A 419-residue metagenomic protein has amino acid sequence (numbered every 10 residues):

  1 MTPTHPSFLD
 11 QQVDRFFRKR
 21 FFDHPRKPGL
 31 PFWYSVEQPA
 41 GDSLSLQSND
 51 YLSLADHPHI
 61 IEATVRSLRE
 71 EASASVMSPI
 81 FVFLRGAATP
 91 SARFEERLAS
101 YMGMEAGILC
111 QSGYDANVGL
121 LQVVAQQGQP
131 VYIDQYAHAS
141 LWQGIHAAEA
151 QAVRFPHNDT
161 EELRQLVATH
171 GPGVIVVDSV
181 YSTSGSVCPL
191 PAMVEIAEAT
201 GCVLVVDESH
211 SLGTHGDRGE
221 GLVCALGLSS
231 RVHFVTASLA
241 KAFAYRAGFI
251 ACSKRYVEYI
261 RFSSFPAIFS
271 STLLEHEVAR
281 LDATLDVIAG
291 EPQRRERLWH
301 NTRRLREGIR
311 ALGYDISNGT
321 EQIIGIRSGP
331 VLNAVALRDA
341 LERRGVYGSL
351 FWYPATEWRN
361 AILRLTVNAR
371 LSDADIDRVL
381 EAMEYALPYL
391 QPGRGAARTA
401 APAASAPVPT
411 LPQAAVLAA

Functional and structural regions predicted by a protein language model:
T2-V76, G171, C202: N-terminal "arm"/small-domain region of PLP-dependent enzymes with the aminotransferase-like
D50, V153, H157-V206: Active-site phosphate-binding strand-loop segment of PLP-dependent enzymes
L54-P58, E62, E96, S100 (+2 more regions): PLP-dependent enzyme catalytic core of the Aspartate aminotransferase-like
E62-S112, T302: Conserved N-terminal alpha-helix of the aminotransferase class I/II PLP-enzyme fold
L120-A139: Conserved PLP-anchoring active-site segment centered on the Schiff-base-forming lysine
C224-Y259: Active-site PLP attachment segment
T272-E291, R297, N301, R310-A311: Structural motif of enzymes handling amino- and sulfur-group chemistry
E296-R303, R310-G345, N360, V367-A369 (+1 more regions): Conserved PLP-binding catalytic core of the aspartate aminotransferase-like
